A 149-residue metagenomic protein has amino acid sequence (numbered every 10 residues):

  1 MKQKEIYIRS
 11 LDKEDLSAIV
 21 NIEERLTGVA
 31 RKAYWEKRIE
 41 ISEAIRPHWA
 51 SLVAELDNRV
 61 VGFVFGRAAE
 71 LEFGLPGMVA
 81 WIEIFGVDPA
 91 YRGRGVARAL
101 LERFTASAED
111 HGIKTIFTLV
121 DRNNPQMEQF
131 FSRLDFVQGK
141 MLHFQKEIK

Functional and structural regions predicted by a protein language model:
M1-K2, S132-K149: Terminal substrate-recognition subdomain of acyl/acetyltransferases
I6, S10-E14, N21, R25-G77 (+3 more regions): Acetyl-CoA-dependent GNAT
D12, D88, R92, D121: Residue-level recognition of the GNAT/N-acetyltransferase active site
A69-L71, A90, N123, K149: Short coil/turn motifs at secondary-structure junctions
V87, G93-A106, R133: Conserved acetyl-CoA-binding loop-helix of GNAT-fold acetyltransferases
R98, R122-K140: Conserved active-site alpha-helix within GNAT-family acetyltransferase domains
A108-L119: Conserved GNAT acetyl-CoA-binding A-motif
